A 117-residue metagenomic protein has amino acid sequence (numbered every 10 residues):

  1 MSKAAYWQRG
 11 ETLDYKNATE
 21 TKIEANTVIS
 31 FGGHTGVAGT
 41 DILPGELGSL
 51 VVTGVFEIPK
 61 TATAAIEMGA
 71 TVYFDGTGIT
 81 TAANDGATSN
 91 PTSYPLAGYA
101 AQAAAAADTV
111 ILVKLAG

Functional and structural regions predicted by a protein language model:
M1-G117: Surface-exposed, low-hydrophobicity beta-strand/loop segments enriched in small/polar/acidic residues
